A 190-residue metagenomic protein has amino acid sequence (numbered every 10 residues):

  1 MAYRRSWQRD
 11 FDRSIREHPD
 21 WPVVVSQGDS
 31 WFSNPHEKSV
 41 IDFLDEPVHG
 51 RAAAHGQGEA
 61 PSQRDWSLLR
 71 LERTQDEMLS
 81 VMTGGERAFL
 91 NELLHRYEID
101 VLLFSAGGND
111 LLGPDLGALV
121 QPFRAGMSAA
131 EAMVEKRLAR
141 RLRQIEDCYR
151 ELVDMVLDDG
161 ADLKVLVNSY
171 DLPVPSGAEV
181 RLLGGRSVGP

Functional and structural regions predicted by a protein language model:
M1-P22: Short N-terminal or domain-adjacent regulatory/targeting segments
Q8-F11, M82-E92, R150-D154: Short alpha-helical segments and helix-capping/turn motifs at coil-helix boundaries
I15-E17, F89-Y97, D154-D159: Surface-exposed acidic, glycine-flexible loop patches that form ligand/cofactor-binding and adhesion interfaces
V23-V25, W31-L138: Conserved SGNH/GDSL esterase-like catalytic core that processes O-acyl groups on lipids and polysaccharides
Q27-G28, N168: Short hydrophobic segments within beta-strands
T83, E135-D154: Short, hydrophobic/amphipathic alpha-helical packing segments that form internal helix faces or helix-helix interfaces
Y97, R140-D147, L157-K164: A short helix->loop->beta-strand "cap" motif at the edges of active sites that frequently abuts
R150-P190: Active-site segments of SGNH/GDSL-like serine hydrolases that catalyze O-acetyl group transfer/hydrolysis on lipids
